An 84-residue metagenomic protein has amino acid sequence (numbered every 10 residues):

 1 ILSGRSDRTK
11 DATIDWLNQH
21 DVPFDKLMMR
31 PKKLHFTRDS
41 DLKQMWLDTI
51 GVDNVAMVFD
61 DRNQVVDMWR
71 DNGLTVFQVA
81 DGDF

Functional and structural regions predicted by a protein language model:
I1, V52-D53: Short, contiguous strand/loop micro-motifs
I1-I14, M28: Substrate-recognition element of Asp-dependent hydrolases with the DxDx(T/V) motif
R5-S6, P31-L34, D83: Short beta-alpha junction loops
R8-A12, F36-T37, V65-M68: Short catalytic/ligand-binding loop motif for oxyanion handling, primarily in non-cytosolic enzymes, centered on
L17: Conserved, mostly hydrophobic/aromatic
D21-S40: A short, structured active-site edge motif that brings together acidic residues
T37-G51: Short loop-to-alpha-helix "cap/lid" segments that border enzyme active sites across diverse enzyme classes
L47, D53-F84: Acidic, Mg2+-coordinating phosphoryl-transfer loop and its flanking beta/alpha structural elements, shared across
